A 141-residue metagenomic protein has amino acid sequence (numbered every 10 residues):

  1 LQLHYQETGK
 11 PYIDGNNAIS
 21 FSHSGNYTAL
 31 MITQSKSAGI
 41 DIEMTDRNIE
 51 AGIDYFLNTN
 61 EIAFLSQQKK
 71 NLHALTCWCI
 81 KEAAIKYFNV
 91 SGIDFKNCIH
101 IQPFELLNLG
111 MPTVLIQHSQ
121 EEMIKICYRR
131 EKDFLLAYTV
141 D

Functional and structural regions predicted by a protein language model:
L1-D141: Core catalytic alpha/beta fold that binds nucleotide/phospho-ligands
